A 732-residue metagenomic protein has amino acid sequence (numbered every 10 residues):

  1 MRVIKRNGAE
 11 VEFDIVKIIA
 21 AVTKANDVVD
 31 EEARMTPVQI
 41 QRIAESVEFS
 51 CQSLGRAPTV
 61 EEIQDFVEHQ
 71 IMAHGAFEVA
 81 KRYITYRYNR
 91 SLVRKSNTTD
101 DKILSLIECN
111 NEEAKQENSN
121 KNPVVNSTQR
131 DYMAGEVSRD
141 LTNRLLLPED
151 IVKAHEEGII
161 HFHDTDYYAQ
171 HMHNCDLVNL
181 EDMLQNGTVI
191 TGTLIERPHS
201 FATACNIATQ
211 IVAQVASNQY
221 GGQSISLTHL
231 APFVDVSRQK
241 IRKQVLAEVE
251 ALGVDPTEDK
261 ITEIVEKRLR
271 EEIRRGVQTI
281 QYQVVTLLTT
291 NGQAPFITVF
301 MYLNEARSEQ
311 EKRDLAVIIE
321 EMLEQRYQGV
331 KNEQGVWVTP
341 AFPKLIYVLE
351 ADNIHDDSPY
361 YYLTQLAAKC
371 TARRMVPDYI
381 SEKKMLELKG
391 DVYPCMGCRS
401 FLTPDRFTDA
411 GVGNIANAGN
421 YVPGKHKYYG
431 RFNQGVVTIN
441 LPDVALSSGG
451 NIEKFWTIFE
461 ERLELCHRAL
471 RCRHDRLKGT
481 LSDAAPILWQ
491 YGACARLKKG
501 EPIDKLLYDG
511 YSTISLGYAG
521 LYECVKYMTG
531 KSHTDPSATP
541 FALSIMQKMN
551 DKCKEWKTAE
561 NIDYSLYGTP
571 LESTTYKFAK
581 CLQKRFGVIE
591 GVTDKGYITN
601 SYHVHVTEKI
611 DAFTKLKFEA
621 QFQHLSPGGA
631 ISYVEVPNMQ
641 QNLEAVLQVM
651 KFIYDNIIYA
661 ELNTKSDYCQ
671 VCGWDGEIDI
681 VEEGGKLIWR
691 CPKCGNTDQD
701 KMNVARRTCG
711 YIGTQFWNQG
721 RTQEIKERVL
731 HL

Functional and structural regions predicted by a protein language model:
M1-N110, K726-H731: Charged, amphipathic alpha-helical regulatory modules used for macromolecular assembly or allosteric control
T23, H467, R471, Y522-K526: Amphipathic, well-packed alpha-helical segments that form the structural scaffold of globular domains
S46-S53, P442-S448, Y527: Solvent-exposed, amphipathic alpha-helical segments
N89-G510, K531, D535-T697, N703: Conserved catalytic cores of very large enzyme subunits
I273-V277, Q281, K526-Y527, R721-E727: Metallocofactor- and cofactor-centric catalytic cores in central/energy metabolism, strongly enriched
I514-Y527, Q547, R707: Contiguous, well-ordered alpha-helical segments that form the cores/surfaces of helical PPI scaffolds
G695-L732: Long insertion/accessory domains within large nucleic-acid-processing enzymes
